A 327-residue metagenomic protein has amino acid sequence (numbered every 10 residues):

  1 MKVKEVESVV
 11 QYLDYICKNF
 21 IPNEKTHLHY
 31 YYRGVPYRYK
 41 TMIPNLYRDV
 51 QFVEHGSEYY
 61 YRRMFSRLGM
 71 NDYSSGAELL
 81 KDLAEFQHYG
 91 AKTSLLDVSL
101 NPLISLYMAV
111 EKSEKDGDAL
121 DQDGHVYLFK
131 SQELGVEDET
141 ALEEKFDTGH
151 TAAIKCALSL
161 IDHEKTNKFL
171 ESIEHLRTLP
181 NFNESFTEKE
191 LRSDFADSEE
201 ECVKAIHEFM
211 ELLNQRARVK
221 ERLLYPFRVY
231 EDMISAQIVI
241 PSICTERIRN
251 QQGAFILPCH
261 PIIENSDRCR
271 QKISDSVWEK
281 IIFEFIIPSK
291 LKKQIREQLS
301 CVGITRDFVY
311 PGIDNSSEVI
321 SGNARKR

Functional and structural regions predicted by a protein language model:
M1-R327: Catalytic-core elements of nucleic-acid end-processing and repair enzymes
